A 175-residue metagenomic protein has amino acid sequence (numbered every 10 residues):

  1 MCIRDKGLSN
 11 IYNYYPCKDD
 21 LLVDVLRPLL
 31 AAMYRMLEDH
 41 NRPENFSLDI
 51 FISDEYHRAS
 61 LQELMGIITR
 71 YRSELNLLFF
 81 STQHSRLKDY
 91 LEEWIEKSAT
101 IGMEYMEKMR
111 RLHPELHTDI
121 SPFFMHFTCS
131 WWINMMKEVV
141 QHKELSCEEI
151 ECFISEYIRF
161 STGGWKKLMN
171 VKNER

Functional and structural regions predicted by a protein language model:
M1-D20, D24: Helix-turn-helix
D20-F46, E55, A59-E63, D89 (+2 more regions): Alpha-helical structural segments
A32-P43, E74, W131-H142: Solvent-exposed, amphipathic alpha-helical segments
E38, E63-R70, S85-R111, P122-I133: Amphipathic alpha-helical packing segments from all-alpha helical-bundle domains
I50-S53, H57, Q83, L87 (+2 more regions): Residue-level recognition of alpha-helical structural elements
F51-S73, H126, S130, E151-R159 (+1 more regions): Amphipathic alpha-helical segments that line or abut small-molecule/effector binding pockets and mediate allosteric
N76-F79: Short, hydrophobic secondary-structure boundary micro-motifs
M106-F160, L168-R175: Hydrophobic/aromatic-rich alpha-helical bundle segments in the mid-to-C-terminal region
